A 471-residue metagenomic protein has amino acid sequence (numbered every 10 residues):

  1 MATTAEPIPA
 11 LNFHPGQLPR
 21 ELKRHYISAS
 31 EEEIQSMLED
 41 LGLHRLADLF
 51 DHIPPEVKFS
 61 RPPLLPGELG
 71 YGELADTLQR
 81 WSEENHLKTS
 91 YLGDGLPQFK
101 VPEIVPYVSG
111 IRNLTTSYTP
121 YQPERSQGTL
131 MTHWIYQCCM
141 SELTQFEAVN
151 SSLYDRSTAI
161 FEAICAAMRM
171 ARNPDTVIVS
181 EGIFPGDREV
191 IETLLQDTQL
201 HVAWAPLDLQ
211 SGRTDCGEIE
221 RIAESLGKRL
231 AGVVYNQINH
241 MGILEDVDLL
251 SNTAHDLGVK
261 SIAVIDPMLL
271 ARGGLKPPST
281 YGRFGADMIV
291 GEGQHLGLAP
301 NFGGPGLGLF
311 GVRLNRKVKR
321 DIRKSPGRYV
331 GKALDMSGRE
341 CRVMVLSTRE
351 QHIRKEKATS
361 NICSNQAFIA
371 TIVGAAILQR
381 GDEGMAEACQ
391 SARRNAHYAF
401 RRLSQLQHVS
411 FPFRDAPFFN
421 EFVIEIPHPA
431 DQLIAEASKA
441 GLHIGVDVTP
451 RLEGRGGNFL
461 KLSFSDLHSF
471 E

Functional and structural regions predicted by a protein language model:
A2-A29, M336-G338: Charged, compositionally biased N-terminal leader segments and the immediate start of the first structured element
K23-I27, E39, L64-E68, S126 (+12 more regions): Hydrophobic alpha-helical scaffolding
A29, D51-I135, S141: N-terminal entrance/gating region of PLP-dependent enzymes' catalytic architecture
L43-K58, A286-G291: TRNA-binding/sensing appendages of the translation machinery
Y121-R125, S141-F161: Short loop-beta-helix segment that forms the pyridoxal 5′-phosphate
T158-V343, H408, I424, D431-A435: Conserved PLP-enzyme active-site core in the AAT-like
G293-Q407, F411-D415: Active-site C-terminal subdomain of aminotransferase-like
G381-F470: Conserved C-terminal alpha-helix-loop-beta "cap" of PLP-dependent enzymes that closes/shapes the active-site mouth
